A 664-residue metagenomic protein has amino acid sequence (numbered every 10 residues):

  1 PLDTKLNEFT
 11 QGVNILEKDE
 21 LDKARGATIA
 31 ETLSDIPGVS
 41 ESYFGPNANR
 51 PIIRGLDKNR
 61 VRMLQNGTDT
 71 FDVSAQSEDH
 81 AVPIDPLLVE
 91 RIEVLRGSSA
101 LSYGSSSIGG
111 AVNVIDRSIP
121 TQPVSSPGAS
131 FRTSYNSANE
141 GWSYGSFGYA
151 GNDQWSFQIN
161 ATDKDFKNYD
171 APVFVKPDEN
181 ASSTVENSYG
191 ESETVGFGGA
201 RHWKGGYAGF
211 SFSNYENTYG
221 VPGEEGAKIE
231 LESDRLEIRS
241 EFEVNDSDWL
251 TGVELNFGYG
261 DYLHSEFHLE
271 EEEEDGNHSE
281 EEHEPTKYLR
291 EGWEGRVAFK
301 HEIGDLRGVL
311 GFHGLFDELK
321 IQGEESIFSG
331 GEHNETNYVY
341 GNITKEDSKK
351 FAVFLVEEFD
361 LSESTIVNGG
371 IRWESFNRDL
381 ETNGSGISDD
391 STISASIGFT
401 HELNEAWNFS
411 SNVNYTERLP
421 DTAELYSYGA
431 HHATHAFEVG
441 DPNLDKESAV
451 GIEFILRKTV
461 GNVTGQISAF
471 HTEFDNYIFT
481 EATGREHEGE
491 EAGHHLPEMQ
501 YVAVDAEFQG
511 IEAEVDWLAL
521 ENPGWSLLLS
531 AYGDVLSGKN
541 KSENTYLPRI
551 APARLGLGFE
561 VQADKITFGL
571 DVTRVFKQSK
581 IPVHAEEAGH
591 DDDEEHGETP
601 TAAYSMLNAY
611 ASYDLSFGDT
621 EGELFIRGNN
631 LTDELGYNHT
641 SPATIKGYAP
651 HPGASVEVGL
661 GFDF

Functional and structural regions predicted by a protein language model:
P1-D22: N-terminal periplasmic "start-of-domain" segments of outer-membrane beta-barrel proteins
A30-D72, E90: Extracytoplasmic beta-strand/coil segments of soluble accessory domains associated with Gram-negative outer-membrane
D69-R96: Short acidic/polar hinge/loop motifs at secondary-structure boundaries that mediate gating or recognition
S125-R132, N136, E140-L231: Periplasmic-side early beta-strands and strand-to-turn transitions of outer-membrane beta-barrels
K167, E417, D475, T480 (+3 more regions): C-terminal beta-signal and adjacent terminal beta-strands/loops of Gram-negative outer-membrane beta-barrel proteins
N187-S188, G292-R296, E346-A352, V439-D445 (+5 more regions): Outer membrane beta-barrel strand-and-loop segments of large Gram-negative receptors, especially TonB-dependent
S188, S192, G206-V253, G260-R290 (+2 more regions): Flexible loop and strand-edge segments within Gram-negative outer membrane beta-barrel domains
D360-V367, A469-F474, A492-H584: Gram-negative outer-membrane beta-barrel transporters
